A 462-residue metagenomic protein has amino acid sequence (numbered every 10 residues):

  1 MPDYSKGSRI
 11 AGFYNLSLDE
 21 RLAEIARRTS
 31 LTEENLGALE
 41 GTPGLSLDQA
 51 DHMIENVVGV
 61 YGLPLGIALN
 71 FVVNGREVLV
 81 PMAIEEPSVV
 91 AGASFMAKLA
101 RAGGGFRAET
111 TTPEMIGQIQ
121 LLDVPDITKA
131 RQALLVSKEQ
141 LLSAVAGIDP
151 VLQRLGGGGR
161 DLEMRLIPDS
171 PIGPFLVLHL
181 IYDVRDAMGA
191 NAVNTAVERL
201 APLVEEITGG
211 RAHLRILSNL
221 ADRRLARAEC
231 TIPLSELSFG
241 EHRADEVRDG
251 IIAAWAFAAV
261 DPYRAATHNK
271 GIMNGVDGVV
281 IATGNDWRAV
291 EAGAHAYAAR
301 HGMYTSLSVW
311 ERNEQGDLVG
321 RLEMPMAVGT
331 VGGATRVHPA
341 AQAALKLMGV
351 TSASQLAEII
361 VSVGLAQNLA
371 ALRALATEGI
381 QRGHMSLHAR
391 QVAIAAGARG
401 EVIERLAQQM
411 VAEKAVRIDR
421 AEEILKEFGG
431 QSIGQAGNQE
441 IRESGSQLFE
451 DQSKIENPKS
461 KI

Functional and structural regions predicted by a protein language model:
M1-V78, M82, E86, F106-E114 (+3 more regions): Acidic/polar, glycine-rich intrinsically disordered N-terminal extensions of enzymes
P2-D51, S94, K98-R101, I127-L155 (+7 more regions): Alpha/propeptide regions of enzymes that mature by internal proteolysis
A50-E55, G59-G173, L178-I181: Small-residue-rich
P64-V89, R185-V193, A259-N285, G364-R373 (+1 more regions): Conserved phosphate/anionic-ligand binding catalytic regions in large, soluble enzymes, centered on
G105-K138, A298-V361, Q367-L369: A structural-propensity feature for long, helix-poor, extended segments
D186-M188, V193-A340: Glycine-rich anion/phosphate-binding loop at the beta-strand->alpha-helix junction
A334-G430: Internal helix-turn-beta structural module
G429-I462: Short, basic, low-complexity termini and linkers enriched in Ser/Thr/Gly/Pro that act as targeting/leader peptides
